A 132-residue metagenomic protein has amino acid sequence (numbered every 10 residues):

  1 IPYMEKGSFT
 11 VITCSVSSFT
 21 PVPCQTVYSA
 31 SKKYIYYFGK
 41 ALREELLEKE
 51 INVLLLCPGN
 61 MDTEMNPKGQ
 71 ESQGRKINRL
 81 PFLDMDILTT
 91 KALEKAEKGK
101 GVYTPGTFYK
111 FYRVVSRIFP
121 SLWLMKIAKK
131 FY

Functional and structural regions predicted by a protein language model:
Y3-M4, T20, A41-N52: Active-site-adjacent segment of SDR/Rossmann-fold oxidoreductases
S8: Glycine-centered, small-residue-biased loops immediately flanking beta-strands in adenine/cofactor-binding cores
S15: Residue(s) in the substrate-gating loop at a strand-loop-helix junction that position the organic substrate next
V22-T26: Active-site loop immediately N-terminal to the catalytic Tyr-X3-Lys motif of short-chain dehydrogenase/reductase
Y28, Y36: Catalytic tyrosine of NAD(P)H-dependent dehydrogenase/reductases that use a Tyr as the general acid/base
S31: Active-site helix of classical SDR
E45-T107: SDR active-site lid
K100-Y132: A transmembrane-helix-recognition feature enriched in membrane-embedded lipid enzymes and envelope glyco-/phospholipid
